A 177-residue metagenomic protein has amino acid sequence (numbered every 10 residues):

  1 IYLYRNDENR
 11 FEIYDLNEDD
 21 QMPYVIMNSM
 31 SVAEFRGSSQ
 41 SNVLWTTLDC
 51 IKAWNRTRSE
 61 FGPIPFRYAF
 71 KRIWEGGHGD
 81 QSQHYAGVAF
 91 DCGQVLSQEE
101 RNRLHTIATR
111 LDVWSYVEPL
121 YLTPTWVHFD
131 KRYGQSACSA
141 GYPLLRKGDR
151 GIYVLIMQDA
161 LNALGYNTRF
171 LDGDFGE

Functional and structural regions predicted by a protein language model:
I1-E60, A108, L122, R132-S139 (+2 more regions): Extracytoplasmic cell-surface/polysaccharide-interacting catalytic and binding patches
Y2-Y4, D80-A89, Q94-G165, G173: Catalytic cores and adjacent binding grooves of peptidoglycan-active enzymes
P23, W54, H78-Q81, V117: Short, flexible coil/linker segments at or flanking structured domains
S41-L44, P65-R72, C92-V95, R101-I107: Short linear motifs at secondary-structure transitions and domain/linker junctions
L48-G79: Extended, low-complexity, intrinsically disordered C-terminal regulatory tails of eukaryotic serine/threonine kinases
G62-F70, S115-Y121, F170-D172: Surface-exposed patches in mature extracellular/periplasmic domains of secreted proteins
